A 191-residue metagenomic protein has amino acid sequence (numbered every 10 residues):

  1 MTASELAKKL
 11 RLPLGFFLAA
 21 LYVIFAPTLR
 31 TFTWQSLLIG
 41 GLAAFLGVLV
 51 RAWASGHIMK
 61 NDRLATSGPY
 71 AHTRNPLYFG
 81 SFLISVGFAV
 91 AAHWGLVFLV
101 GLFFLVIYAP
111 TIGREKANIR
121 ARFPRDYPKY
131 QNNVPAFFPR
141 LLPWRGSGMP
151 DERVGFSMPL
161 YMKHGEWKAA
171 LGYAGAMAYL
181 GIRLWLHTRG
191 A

Functional and structural regions predicted by a protein language model:
M1-S67, S81-A191: Membrane-anchoring alpha-helices and their flanking helix-loop junctions
Y70-A71, N75-S81: Glycine-rich acyl-CoA binding loop
